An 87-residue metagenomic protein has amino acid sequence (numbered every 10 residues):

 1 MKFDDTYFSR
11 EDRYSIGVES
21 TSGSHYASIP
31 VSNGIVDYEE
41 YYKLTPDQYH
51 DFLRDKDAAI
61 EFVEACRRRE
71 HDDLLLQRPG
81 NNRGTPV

Functional and structural regions predicted by a protein language model:
M1-V87: Extended, alpha-helix-rich binding/interface surfaces that flank or overlap catalytic cores and mediate recognition
